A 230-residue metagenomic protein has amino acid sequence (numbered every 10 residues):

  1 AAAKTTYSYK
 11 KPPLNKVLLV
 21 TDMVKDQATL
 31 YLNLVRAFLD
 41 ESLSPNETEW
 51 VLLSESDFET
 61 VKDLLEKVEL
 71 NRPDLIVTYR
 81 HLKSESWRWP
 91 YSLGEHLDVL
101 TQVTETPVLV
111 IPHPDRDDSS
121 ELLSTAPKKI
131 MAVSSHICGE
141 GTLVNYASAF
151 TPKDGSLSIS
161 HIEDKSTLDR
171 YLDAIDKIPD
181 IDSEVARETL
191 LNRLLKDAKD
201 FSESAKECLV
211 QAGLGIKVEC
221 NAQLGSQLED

Functional and structural regions predicted by a protein language model:
A1-S56, A126-E188, V210-L214, V218: Small/aliphatic-rich secondary-structure junction motif
A2, F58, V110-D115, Q223: Short gly/ser/thr-rich secondary-structure transition/capping motifs
A28, V61, D118, E140-G141 (+1 more regions): Short, well-ordered alpha-helical microsegments
A28-R36, G94, L195-K206: Short, surface-exposed alpha-helical segments at coil->helix boundaries
L53-D63, N221-L228: Charged docking surfaces used in two-component/phosphorelay signaling
D63-S120, D230: Gly/Ser-rich helix-loop-strand patches that form or flank binding pockets for ribonucleotide-derived cofactors
D182-D200: A short acidic, glycine-rich active-site loop that binds or catalyzes chemistry on phosphate/adenosine moieties
F201-L209, G225-D230: A short, acidic, amphipathic alpha-helical segment used as a generic capping/interface helix at domain edges
